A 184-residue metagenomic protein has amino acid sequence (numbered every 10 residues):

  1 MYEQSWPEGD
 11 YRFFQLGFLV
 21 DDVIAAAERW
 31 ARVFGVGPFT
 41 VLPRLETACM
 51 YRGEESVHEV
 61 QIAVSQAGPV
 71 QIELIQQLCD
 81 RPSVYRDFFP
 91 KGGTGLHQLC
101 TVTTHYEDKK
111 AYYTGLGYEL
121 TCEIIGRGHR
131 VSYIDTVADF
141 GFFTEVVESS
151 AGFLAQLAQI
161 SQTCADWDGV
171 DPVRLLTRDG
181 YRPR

Functional and structural regions predicted by a protein language model:
M1-F14, F18-T40, E54-E119, D135-R184: Glyoxalase I/VOC metalloenzyme domain signal
R12, R127-R130: Short acidic/glycine-enriched loop/turn segments that link adjacent beta-strands
L45-M50: Short, charge-patterned binding micro-sites
Y51, S132-Y133: A cross-family detector of function-defining hotspots
C122-I125: Short beta-strand
